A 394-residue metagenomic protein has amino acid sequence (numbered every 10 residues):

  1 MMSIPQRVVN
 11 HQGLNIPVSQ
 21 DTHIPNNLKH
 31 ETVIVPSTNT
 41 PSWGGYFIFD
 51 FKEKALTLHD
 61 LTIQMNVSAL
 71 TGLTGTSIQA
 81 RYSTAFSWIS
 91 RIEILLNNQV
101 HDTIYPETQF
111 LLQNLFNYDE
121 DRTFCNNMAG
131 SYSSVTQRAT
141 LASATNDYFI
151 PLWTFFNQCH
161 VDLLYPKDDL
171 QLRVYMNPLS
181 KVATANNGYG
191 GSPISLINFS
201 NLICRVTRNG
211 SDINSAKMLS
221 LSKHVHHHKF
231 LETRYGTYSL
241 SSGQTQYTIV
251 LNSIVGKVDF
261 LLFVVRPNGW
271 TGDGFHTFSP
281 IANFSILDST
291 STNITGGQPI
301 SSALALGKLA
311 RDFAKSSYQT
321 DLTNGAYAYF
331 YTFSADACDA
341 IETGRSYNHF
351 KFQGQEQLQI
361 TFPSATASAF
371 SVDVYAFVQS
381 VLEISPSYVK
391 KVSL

Functional and structural regions predicted by a protein language model:
M1-L394: Short, low-complexity Pro/Thr/Gly
